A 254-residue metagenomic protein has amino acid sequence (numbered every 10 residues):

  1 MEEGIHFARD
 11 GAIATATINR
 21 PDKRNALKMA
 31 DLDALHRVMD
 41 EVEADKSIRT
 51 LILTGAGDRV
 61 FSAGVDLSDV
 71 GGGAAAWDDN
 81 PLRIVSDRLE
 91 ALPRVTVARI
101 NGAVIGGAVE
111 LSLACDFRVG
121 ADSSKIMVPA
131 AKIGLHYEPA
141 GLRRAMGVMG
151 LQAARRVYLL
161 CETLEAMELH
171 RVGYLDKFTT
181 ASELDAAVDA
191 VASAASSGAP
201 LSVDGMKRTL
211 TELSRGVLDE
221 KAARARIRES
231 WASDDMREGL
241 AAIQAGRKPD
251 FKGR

Functional and structural regions predicted by a protein language model:
M1-T54: Conserved CoA-thioester-binding segment of acyl-CoA-metabolizing enzymes
G55-R88: Glycine- (often His-adjacent) and acidic-residue-rich active-site loop that binds/positions the CoA thioester
R88-Y137: Glycine-rich beta-to-alpha active-site loop
L111, F117, R156, L160-E162 (+1 more regions): Well-ordered beta-strand positions
V119-S124, L175-K221, R228, F251-R254: C-terminal long alpha-helix characteristic of the crotonase
R143-Q152: Hydrophobic, secondary-structure "cap" segments at the distal end of domains
E162-E168: Acidic, divalent-metal-coordinating active-site segment for phosphoryl/phosphodiester hydrolysis, typified by short
